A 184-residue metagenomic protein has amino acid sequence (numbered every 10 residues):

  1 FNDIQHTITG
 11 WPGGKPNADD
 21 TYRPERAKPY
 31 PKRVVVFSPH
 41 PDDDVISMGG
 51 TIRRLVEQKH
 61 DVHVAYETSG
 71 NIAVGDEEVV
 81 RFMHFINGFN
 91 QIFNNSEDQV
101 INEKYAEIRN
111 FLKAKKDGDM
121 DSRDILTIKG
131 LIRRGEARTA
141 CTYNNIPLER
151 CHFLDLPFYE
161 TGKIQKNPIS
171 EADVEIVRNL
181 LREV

Functional and structural regions predicted by a protein language model:
F1-P41, V45-V184: Active-site beta-strand->loop->alpha-helix modules in alpha/beta enzyme cores, enriched in Gly/His/Asp(Glu)
